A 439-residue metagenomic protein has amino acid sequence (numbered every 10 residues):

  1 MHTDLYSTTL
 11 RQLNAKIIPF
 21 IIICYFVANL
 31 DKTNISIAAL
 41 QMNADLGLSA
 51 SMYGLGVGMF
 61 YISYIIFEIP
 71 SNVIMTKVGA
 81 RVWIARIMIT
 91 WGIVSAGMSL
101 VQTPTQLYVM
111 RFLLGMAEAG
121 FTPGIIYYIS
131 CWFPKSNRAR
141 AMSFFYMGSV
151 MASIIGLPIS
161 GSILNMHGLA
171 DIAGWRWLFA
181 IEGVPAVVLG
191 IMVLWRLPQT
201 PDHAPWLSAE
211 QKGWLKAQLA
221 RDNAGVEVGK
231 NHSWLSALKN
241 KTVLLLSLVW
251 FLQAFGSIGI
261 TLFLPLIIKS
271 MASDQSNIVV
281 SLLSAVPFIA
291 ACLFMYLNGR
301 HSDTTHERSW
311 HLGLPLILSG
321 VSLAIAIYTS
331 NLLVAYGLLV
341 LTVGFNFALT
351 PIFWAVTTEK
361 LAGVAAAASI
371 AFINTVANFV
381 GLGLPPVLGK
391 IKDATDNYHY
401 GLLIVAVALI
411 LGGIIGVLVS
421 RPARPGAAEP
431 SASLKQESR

Functional and structural regions predicted by a protein language model:
K16-A50, G156-S160, I260-P265, L384: Extracytoplasmic
I35-S36, L235-Y296, T350, W354 (+1 more regions): Extracytoplasmic gate region of multi-pass secondary transporters
G47, G79, L100-Q106, A117 (+3 more regions): Helix-breaking motifs and short loop linkers at transmembrane-helix boundaries and internal kinks in secondary membrane
I66-T105: Conserved MFS/SLC helix-loop-helix module at the cytosolic interface between two early adjacent transmembrane helices
F67-G79, F294-E307: Helix-to-loop junctions at the C-terminal end of transmembrane segments in multipass secondary transporters
M110-M147: Cytoplasmic helix-loop-helix junction between adjacent transmembrane helices in 12-TM secondary transporters
R140-L164, P185-A186, N374-L384: Glycine-rich segments within core transmembrane alpha-helices of 12-TM secondary carriers
H306-V356: C-terminal transmembrane helical hairpin of 12-TM major facilitator-type secondary transporters
